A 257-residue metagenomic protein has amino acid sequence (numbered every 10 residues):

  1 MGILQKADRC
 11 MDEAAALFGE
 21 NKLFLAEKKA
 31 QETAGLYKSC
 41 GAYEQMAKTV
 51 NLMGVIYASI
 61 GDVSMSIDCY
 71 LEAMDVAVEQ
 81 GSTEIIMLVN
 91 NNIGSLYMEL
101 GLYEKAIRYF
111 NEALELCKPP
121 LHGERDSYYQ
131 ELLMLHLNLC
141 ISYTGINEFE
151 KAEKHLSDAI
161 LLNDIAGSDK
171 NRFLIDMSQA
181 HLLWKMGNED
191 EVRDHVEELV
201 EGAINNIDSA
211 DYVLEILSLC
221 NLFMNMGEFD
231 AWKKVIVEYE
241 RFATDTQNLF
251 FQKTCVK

Functional and structural regions predicted by a protein language model:
I3-L4, L23, Y43, V63 (+7 more regions): Inter-repeat boundary and helix-capping residues of tandem alpha-helical solenoids
Q5-S39, S59: Alpha-helical segment of the N-proximal tetratricopeptide repeat
D8-G19, Q45-S59, M74, I85-E99 (+5 more regions): Conserved alpha-helical positions within TPR/SEL1-like repeat arrays
A34-L36, E72-S82, E112-G123, S157-S168 (+2 more regions): Amphipathic alpha-helical segments of tetratricopeptide repeats
W184-K257: Helix-coil-helix junctions within alpha-helical repeat/solenoid scaffolds
